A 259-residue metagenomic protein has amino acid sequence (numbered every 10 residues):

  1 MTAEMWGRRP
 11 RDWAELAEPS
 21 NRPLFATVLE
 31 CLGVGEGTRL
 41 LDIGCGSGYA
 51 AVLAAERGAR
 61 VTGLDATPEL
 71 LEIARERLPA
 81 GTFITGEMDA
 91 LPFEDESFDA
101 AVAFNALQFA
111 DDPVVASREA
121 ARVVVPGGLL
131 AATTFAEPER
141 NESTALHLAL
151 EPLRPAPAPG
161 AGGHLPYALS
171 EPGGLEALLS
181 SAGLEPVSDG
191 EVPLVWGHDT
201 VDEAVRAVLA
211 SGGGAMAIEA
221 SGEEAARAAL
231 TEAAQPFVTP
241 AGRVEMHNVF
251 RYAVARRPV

Functional and structural regions predicted by a protein language model:
M1-T38, Y49-L53, E69-I73, R77: Conserved class I S-adenosyl-L-methionine
M5, S20-N21, S47-Y49, P166-V259: Conserved Class I S-adenosyl-L-methionine
A17, N21-F25, T67, P113 (+3 more regions): Conserved donor sugar-nucleotide recognition element shared by glycan-biosynthetic enzymes
R39-L91, V115: Class I SAM-dependent methyltransferase SAM/SAH-binding core
D89-A100: A short acidic, Gly/Pro-enriched loop at the edge of an enzyme's catalytic core that lines a small-molecule cofactor
A100-P113, A136: A short SAM/SAH-binding and catalytic strip from SAM-dependent methyltransferases
V114-L129: A short glycine-rich, Lys/Arg-flanked "PGG" loop and its adjoining helix->strand segment in the class I
L129-P157: Conserved class I S-adenosyl-L-methionine
